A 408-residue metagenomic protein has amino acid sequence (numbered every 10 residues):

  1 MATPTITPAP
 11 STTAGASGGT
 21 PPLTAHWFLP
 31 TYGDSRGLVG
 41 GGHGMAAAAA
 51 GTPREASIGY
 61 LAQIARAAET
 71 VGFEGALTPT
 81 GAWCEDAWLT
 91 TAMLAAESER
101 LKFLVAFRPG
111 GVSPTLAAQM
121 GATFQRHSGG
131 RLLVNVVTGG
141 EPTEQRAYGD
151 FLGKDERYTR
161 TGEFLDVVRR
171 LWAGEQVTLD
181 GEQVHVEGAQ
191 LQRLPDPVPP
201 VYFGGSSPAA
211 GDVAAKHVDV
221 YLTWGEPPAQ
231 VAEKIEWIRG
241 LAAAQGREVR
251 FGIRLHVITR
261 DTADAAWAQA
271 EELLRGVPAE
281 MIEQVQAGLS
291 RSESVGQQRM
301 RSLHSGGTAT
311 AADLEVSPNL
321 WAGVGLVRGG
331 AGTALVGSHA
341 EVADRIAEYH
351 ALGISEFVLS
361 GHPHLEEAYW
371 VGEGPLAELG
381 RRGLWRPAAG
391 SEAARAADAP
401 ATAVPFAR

Functional and structural regions predicted by a protein language model:
A2-G40, A49-T52, Y148, K154-P195 (+2 more regions): An alpha-helical appendage that flanks or caps ligand/catalytic pockets
L23-L29, G75-T78, K102-F107, L132-V136 (+4 more regions): Hydrophobic faces of well-ordered beta-strands that scaffold small-molecule active sites in alpha/beta enzyme cores
R54, G59-P79, V213-Y221, E348-S355: Catalytic domains of carbohydrate-active enzymes, especially glycoside hydrolases
A68, G72, L94, F124 (+8 more regions): Conserved, mostly hydrophobic/aromatic
A76-A87, G110-T115, P227-E233, T259 (+2 more regions): Acidic-and-aromatic substrate-binding clefts and catalytic sites of carbohydrate-active enzymes
A87-V105, R160, A243-Q245, V371-P387: Alpha-helix-loop-beta-strand connector modules within alpha/beta enzyme cores
G111-R126: Glycine-rich anion/phosphate-binding loops
S207-A229: Long hydrophobic segments that form regular secondary structure
